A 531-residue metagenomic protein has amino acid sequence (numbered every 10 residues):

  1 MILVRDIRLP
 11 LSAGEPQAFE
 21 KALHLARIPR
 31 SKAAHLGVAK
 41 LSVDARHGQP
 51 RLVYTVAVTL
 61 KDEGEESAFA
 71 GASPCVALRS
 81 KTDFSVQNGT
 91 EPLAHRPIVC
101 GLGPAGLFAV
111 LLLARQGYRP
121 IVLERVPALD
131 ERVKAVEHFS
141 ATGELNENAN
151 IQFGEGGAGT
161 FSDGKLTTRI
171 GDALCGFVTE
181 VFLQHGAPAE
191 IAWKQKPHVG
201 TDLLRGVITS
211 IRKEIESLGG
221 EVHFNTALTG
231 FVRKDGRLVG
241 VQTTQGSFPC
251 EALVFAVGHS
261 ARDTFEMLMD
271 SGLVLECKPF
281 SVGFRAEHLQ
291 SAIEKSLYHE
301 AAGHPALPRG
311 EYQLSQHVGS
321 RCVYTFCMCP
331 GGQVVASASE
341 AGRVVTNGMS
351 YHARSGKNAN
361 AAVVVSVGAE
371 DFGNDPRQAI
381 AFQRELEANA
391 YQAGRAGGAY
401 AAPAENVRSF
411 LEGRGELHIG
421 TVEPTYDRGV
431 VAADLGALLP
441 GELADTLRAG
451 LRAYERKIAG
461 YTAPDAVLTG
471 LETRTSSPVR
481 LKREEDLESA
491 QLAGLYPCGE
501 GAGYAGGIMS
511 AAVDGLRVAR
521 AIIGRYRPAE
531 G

Functional and structural regions predicted by a protein language model:
M1-P50, V56-H185, A189-G531: Residues forming the flavin
